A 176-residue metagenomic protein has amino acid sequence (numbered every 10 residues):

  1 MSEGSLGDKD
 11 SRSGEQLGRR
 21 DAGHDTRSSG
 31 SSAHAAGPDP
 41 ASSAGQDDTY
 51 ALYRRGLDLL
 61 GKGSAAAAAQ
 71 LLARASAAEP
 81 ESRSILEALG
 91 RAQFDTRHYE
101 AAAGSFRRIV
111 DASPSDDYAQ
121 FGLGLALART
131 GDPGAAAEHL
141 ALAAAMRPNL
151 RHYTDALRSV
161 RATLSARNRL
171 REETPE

Functional and structural regions predicted by a protein language model:
M1-A51, E176: Long, contiguous interaction/recruitment modules in multidomain scaffold/adaptor proteins
S42-A78, D95: Alpha-helical segment of the N-proximal tetratricopeptide repeat
K62-A73, T96-R108, T130-L142, L164-P175: Structural signature of tandem alpha-helical TPR/SEL1-like repeats, specifically the intra-repeat loop/turn
